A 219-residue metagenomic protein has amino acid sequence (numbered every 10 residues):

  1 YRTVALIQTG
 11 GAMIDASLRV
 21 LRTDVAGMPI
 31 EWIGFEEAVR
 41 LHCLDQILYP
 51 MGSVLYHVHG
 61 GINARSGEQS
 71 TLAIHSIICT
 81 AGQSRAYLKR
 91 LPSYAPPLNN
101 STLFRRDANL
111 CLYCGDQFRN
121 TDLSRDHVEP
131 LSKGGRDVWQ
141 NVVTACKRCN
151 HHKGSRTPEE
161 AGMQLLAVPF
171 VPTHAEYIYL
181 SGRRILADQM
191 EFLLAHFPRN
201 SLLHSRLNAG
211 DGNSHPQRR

Functional and structural regions predicted by a protein language model:
V4-A95, N100, M163-R219: Short helix-coil boundary/hinge micro-motifs
A26, R136, C149-H151: A generic structural motif
P96, D116-T144, K153-P169: Histidine-centered nuclease catalytic patch
T102-R106, G115-Q117: Short, conserved, surface-exposed binding loops centered on an aromatic residue
F104-N109, V138-V142: Short metal-coordination and nucleic-acid-contact micro-motifs, chiefly zinc-binding Cys/His arrays
C111-C114, C146: Short cysteine-rich clusters marking metal-coordination/redox-active sites
